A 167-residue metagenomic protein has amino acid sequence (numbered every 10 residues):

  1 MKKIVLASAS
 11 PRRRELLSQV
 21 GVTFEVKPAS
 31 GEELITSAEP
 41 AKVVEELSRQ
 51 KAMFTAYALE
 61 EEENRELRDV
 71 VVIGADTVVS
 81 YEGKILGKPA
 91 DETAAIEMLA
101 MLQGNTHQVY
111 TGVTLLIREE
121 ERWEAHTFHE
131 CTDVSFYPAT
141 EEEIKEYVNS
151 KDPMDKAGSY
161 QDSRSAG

Functional and structural regions predicted by a protein language model:
K2-V22: N-terminal beta1-alpha1 ligand-phosphate binding loop
K2-V5, E39-G167: Anionic-ligand binding patches
A9, A29, R118: Cofactor-binding loop segments of dinucleotide-utilizing enzymes, especially the Rossmann-like FAD- and NAD(P)+-binding
T23-F24, A41: Active-site regions of enzymes building and remodeling cell-envelope glycoconjugates
F24-E33: A short beta-strand-loop structural module common to alpha/beta enzyme folds
T36: Portal/gating segments that form or line small-molecule/metal binding sites
